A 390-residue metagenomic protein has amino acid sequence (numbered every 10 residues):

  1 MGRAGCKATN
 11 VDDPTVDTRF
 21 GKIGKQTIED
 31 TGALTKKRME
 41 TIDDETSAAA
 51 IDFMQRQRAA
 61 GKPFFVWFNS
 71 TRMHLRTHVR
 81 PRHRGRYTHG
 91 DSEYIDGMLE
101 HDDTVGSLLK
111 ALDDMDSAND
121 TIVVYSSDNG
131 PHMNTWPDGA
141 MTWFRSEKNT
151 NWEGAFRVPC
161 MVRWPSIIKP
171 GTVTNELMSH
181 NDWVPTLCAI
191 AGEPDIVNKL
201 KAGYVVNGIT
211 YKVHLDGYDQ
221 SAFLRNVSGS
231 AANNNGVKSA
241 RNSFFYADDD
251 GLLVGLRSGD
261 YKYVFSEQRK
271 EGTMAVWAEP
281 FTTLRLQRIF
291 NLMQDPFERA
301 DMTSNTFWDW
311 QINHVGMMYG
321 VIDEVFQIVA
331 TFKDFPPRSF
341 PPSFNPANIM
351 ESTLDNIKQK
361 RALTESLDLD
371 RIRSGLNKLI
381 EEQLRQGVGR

Functional and structural regions predicted by a protein language model:
M1-K62, S70-P81, L284: Formylglycine-dependent
G32-D44, Y87-E100: The substrate-binding groove and active-site-proximal loops of carbohydrate-active enzymes, especially glycoside
A50-D96, H132-N134, D138-T142, F307: Active-site His/acidic residue clusters
A59-V66, S117-V123, R157-V158, K238-N242 (+1 more regions): Loop/turn elements at helix/coil->beta-strand transitions in domains of secreted/extracellular proteins
P63, N69, E100-P137: Metal-dependent active-site segment of extracytoplasmic phospho-/sulfohydrolases and closely related
V66-H78, Y125-P131, Y246-D250, F335-N348: Short, solvent-exposed turn/loop segments enriched in Gly/Ser/Thr/Pro and often Arg
P131-E153, I168-T172, E176, N181-R299: C-terminal cap/loop subdomain of S1 sulfatases and analogous C-terminal strand-loop tails that border
Y263, Q268-K270, A278-R288, L292-R390: Long, internal low-complexity/basic segments
